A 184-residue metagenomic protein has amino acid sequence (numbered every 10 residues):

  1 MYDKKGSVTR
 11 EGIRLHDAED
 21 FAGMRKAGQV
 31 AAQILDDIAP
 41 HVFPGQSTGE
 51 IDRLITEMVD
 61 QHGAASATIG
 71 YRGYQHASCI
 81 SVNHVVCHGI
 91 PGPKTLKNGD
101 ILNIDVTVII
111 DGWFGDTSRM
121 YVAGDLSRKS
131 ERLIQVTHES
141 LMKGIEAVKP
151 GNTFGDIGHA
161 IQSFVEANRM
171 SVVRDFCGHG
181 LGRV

Functional and structural regions predicted by a protein language model:
M1-V184: Active-site neighborhoods and metal-handling regions in enzymes and metal-associated proteins
